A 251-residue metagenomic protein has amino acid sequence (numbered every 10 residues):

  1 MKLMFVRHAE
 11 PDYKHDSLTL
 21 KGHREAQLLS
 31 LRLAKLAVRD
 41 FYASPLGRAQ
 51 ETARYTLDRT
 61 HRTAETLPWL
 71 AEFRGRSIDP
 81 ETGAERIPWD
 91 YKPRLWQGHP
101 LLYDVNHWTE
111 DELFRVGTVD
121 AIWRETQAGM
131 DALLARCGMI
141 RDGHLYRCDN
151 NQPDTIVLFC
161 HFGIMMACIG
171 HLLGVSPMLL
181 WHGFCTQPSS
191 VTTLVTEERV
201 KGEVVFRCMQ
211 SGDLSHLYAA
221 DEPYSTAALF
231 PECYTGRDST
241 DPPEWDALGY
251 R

Functional and structural regions predicted by a protein language model:
M1-M4: Extreme N-terminal starter segment of soluble prokaryotic enzymes
R7-L20: Glycine-rich N-terminal loop/short-helix segment of MobA-like nucleotidyltransferase
A9, F162, G212-L214: Active-site metal-binding loops of divalent metal-dependent hydrolases
L18-L33: Short catalytic helix/loop segments, enriched in acidic residues and glycine and frequently bearing histidine
L31-E110, R251: Phosphate-coordination/substrate-recognition cap region in phosphate-metabolizing enzymes
F73-Y91, L145-T155, A167-R251: Acidic, low-complexity terminal tails and accessory targeting/binding regions of phosphate-metabolizing enzymes
E112-L145: Internal catalytic-core helix/loop-beta-alpha segment that presents or stabilizes conserved functional determinants
V157-G163: His/acidic metal-ligating clusters that form di-metal
